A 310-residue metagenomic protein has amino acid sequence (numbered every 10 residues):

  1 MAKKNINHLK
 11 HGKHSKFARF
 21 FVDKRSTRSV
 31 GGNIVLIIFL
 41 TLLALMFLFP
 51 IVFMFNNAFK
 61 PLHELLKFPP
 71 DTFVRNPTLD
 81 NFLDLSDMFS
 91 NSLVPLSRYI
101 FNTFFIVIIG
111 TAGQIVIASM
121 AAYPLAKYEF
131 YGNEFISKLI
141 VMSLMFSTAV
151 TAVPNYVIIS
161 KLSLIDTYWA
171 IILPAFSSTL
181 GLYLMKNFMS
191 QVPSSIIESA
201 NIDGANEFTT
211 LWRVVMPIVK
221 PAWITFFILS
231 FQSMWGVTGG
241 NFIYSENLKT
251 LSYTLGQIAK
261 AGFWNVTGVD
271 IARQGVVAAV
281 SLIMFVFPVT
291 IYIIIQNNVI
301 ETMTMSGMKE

Functional and structural regions predicted by a protein language model:
A2-E310: A hydrophobic, multi-pass inner-membrane permease signature
